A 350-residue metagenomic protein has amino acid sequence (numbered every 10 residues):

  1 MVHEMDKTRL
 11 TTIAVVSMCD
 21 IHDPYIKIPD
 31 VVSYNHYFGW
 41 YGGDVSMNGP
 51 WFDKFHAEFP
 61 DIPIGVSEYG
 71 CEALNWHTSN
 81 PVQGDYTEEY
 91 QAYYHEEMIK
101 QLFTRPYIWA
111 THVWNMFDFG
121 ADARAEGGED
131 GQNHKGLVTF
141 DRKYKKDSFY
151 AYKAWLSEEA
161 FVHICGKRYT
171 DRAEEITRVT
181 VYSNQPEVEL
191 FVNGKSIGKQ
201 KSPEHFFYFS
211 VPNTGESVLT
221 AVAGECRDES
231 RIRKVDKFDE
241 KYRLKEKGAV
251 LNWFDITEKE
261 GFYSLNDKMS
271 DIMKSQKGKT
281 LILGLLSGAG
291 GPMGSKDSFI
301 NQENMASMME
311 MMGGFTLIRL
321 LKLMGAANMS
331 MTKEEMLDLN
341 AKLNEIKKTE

Functional and structural regions predicted by a protein language model:
M1-K201, S210-P212, S217-V218, V222-C226: Extended substrate-binding grooves/exosites of carbohydrate-active enzymes
D44, K145-D147, V235-D239, T332-E335: Alpha-helix initiation/capping motif
H205-F207: C2 and C2-like phospholipid-binding beta-sandwich domains
E225-W253: Edge beta-strands of extracellular beta-sandwich domains
W253-M336, N340-K347: Compact, charge-rich alpha-helical regulatory domains located at protein termini
